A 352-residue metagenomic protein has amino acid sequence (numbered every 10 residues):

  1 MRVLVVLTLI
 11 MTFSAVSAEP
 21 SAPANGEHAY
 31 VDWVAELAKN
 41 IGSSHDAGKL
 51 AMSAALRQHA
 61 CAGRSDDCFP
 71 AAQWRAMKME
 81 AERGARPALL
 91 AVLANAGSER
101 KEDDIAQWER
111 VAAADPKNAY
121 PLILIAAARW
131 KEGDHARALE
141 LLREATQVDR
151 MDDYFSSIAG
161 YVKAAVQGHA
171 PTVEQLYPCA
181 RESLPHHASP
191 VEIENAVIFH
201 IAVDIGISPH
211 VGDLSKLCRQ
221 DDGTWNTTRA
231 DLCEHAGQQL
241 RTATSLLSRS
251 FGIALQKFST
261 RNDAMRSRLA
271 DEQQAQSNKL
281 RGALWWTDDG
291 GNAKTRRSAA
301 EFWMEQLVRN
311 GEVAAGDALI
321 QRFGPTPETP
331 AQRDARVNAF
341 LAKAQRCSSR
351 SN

Functional and structural regions predicted by a protein language model:
L4-S14: Bacterial N-terminal signal peptides
P20-A106, D115-A119, A127-N352: Short acidic linear motifs
